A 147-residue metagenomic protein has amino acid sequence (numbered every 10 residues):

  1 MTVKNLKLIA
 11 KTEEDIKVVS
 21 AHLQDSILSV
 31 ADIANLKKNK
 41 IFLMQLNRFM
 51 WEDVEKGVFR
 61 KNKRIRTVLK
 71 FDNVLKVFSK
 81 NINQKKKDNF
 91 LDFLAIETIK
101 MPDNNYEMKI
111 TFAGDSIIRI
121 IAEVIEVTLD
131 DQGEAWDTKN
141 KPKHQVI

Functional and structural regions predicted by a protein language model:
M1-I147: Surface-exposed, interaction-prone regions used to assemble/regulate multi-protein complexes
